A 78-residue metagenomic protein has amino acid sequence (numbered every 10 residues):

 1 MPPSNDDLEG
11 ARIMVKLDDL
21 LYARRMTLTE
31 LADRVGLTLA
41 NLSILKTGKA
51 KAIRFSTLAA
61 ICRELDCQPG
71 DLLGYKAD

Functional and structural regions predicted by a protein language model:
M1-T27: A short, Lys/Arg-rich alpha-helix, primarily the initiator
I13-V15, R54-L58: Short alpha-helical elements of helix-turn-helix
L21, A32, C62: The alpha-helix within a helix-turn-helix
R25, A52-F55: Residue at a beta-strand N-cap/secondary-structure junction
R25-I44: Short alpha-helical DNA-recognition segment
K46, T57, K76: DNA major-groove recognition helix of helix-turn-helix
S56-D71: DNA major-groove recognition helix of helix-turn-helix/homeodomain DNA-binding modules
D71-D78: Short amphipathic recognition helices of helix-turn-helix/homeodomain-type DNA-binding modules
